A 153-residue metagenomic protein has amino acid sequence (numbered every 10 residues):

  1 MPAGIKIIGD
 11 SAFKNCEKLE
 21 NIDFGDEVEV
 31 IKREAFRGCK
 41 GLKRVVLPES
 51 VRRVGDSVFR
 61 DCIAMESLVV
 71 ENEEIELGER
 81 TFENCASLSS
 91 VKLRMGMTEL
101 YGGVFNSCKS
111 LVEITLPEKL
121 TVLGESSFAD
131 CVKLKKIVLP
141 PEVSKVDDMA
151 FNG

Functional and structural regions predicted by a protein language model:
M1-I7, E17-V30, K40-R53, I63-E76 (+3 more regions): Structural signature of tandem-repeat unit edges
G9-A12, K32-R37, G55-R60, G78-T81 (+3 more regions): Consensus positions within tandem repeat domains that build extended binding/scaffold surfaces
